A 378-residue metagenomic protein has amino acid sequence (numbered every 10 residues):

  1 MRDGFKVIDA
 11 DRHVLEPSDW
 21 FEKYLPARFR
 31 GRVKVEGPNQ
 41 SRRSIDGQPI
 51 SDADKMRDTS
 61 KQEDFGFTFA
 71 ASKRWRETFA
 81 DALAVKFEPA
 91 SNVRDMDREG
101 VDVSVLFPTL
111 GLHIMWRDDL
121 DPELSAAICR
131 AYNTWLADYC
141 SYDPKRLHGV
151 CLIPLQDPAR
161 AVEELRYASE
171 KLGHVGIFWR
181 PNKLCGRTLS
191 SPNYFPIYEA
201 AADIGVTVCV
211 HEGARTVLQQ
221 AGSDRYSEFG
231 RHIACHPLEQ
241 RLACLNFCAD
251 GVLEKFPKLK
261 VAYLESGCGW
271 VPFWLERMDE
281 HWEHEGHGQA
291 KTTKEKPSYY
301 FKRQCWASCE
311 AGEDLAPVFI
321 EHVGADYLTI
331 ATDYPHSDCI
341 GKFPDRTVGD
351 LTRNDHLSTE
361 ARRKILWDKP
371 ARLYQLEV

Functional and structural regions predicted by a protein language model:
R2-I8, E16-W75, F79-V103, T134-Y142 (+7 more regions): Mid-to-C-terminal alpha-helical segments outside catalytic/metal-binding sites
F5-R12, E88, I153-Q156, R160: Alpha-helical scaffold segments that form or flank carboxylate-/histidine-based iron centers
H13, T109, N182, G213-A214 (+1 more regions): Flexible loop residues that form catalytic and substrate-binding hotspots at small-molecule/glycan-binding clefts
D19-E22, R117-D118, Q220-S223, F273-R277 (+3 more regions): Short aromatic-enriched loop/helix-cap "lid" or pocket-rim segments at secondary-structure transitions that line
W75-A84, R94-D118, R146-P154, V175-W179: Divalent metal-dependent hydrolysis catalytic cores, especially in the metallo-beta-lactamase
D119-D121, S223-I233, P344-D350: Short glycine/proline- and charge-enriched loop/turn segments that cap or connect secondary-structure elements
E123-Y139: Active-site-proximal gating segment of KS-fold condensing enzymes and close homologs
A127, C140-H148, I153, P158-T329: Catalytic pocket-lining loop regions of alpha/beta-barrel enzymes, especially the amidohydrolase/enolase/GH5 lineages
